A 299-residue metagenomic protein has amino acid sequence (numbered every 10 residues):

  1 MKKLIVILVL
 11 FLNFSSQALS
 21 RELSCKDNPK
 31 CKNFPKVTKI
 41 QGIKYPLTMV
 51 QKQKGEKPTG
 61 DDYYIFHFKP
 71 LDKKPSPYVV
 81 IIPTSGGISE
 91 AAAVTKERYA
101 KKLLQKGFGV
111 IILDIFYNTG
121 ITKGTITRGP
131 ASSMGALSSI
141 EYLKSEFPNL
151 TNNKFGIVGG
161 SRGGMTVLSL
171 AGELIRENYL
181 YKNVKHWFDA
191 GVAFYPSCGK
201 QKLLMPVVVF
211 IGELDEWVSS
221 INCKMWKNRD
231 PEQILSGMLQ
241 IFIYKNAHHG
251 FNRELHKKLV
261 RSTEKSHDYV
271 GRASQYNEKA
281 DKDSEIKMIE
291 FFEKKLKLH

Functional and structural regions predicted by a protein language model:
R21-K73: N-terminal cap/lid segment of alpha/beta-hydrolase-fold proteins
K73-S76, I81-T122, E216-S220: Short substrate-entry loop that stabilizes the transition state in hydrolases
I126-P148, S169: Alpha/beta-hydrolase active-site loop
K144, G164-N178: Short glycine-enriched nucleophile-adjacent loop and the immediately C-terminal alpha-helix near the catalytic center
N149-S161: Alpha/beta-hydrolase fold nucleophile elbow
M205, S219-D230, H256: Short alpha-helix in the alpha/beta-hydrolase fold that links the catalytic acid
V209-I211: Short beta-strand/loop motif that positions the catalytic acidic residue of the alpha/beta-hydrolase fold
G237-H299: C-terminal catalytic histidine-bearing segment of alpha/beta-hydrolase fold enzymes
